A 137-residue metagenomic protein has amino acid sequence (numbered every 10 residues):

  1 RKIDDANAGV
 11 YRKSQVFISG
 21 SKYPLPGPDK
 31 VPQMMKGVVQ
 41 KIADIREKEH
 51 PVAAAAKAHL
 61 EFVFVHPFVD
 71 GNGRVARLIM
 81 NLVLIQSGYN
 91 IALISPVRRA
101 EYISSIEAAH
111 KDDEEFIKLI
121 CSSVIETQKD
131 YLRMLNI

Functional and structural regions predicted by a protein language model:
R1-D70, R74-I137: FIC/Doc superfamily catalytic core
